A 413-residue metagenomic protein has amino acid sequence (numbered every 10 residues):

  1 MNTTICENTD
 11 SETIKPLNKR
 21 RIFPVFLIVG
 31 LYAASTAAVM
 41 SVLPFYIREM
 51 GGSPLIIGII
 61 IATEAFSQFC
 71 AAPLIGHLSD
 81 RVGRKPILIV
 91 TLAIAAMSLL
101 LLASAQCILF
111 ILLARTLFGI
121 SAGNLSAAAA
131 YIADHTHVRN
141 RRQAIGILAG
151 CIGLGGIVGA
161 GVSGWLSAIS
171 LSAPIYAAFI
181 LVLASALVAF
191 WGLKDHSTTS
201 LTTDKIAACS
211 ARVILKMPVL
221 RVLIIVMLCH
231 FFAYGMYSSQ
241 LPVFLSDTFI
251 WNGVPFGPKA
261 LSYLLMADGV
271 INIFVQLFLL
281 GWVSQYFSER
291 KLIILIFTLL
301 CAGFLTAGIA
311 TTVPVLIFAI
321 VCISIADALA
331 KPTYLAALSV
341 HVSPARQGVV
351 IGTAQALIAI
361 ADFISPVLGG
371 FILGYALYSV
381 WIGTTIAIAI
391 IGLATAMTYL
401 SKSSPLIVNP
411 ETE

Functional and structural regions predicted by a protein language model:
I5-K19, D195-I225, E413: Juxtamembrane intracellular "pre-TM" segments in multi-pass secondary transporters
S41-P54, Q240-A260: Short amphipathic helix-loop junctions that connect adjacent transmembrane helices in Major Facilitator Superfamily/SLC
A65-P73, G123, G156-I157, G269-L277 (+1 more regions): Residue-level signature of mid-helix packing/kink "hotspots" within the transmembrane helices of 12-pass Major
F69-Q106: Conserved MFS/SLC helix-loop-helix module at the cytosolic interface between two early adjacent transmembrane helices
A72-G83, V275-S288, L373: Helix-to-loop junctions at the C-terminal end of transmembrane segments in multipass secondary transporters
A114-G153: Cytoplasmic helix-loop-helix junction between adjacent transmembrane helices in 12-TM secondary transporters
I147-W191: Helix-loop-helix hairpin linking two adjacent transmembrane segments in secondary transporters
R290-Y334: C-terminal transmembrane helical hairpin of 12-TM major facilitator-type secondary transporters
